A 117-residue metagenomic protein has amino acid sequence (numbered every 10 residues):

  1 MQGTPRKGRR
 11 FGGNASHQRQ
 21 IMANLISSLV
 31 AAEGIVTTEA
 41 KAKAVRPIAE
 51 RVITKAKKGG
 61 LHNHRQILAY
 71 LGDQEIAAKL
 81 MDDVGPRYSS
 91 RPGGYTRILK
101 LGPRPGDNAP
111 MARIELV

Functional and structural regions predicted by a protein language model:
M1-G13, Q20, N24-V117: Structured, basic alpha/beta domains of bacterial-type, RNA-associated proteins
